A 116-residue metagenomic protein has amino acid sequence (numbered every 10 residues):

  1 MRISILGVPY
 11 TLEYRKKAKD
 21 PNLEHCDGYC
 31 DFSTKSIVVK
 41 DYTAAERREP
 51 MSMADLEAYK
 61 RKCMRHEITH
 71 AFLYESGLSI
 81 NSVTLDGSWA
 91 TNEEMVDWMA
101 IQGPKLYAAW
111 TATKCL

Functional and structural regions predicted by a protein language model:
M1-S4, Y14-P50: Catalytic zinc-binding patch centered on the HExxH motif and its immediate surroundings that defines zinc-dependent
Y42-A44, R48-K62, Y74-A112: Post-HEXXH active-site segment of zinc metalloproteases
R65-L73: Short active-site segment of divalent metal-dependent hydrolases/proteases that encodes the spacing between
K114-L116: Short acidic DE-rich linear segments
